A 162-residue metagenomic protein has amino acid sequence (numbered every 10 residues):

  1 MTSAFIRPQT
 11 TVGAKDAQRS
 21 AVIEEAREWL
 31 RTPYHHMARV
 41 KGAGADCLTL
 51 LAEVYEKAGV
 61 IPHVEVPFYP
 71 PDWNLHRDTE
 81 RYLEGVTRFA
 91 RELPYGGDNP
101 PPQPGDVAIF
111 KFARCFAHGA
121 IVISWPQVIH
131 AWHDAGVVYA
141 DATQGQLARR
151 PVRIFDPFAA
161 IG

Functional and structural regions predicted by a protein language model:
T2-E92, G96, P104, K111-A117 (+2 more regions): N-terminal capping segments
W29, V64, F68, V137 (+2 more regions): Residue-level signal for pocket-adjacent positions within structured domains
I109-K111, I121-V122: Well-ordered beta-strand positions
I121-A142: Catalytic Cys-His active-site segments of thiol-dependent hydrolases/isopeptidases
D141-G162: Intrinsically disordered, low-complexity, charged/polar segments
